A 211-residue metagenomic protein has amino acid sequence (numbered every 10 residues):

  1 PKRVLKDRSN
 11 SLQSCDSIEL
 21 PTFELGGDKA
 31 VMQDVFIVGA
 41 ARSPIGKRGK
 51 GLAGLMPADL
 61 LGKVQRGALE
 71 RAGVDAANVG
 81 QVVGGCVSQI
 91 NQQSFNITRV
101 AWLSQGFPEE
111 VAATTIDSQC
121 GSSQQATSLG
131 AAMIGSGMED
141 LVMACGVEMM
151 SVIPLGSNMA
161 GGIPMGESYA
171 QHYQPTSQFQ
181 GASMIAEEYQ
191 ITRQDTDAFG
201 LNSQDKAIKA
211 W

Functional and structural regions predicted by a protein language model:
R8, I116-V147, A186-W211: Active-site-proximal alpha-helical scaffold in enzymes
F23, A30-A58, G67, E187: Condensing-enzyme catalytic core mediating Claisen C-C bond formation in acyl metabolism
A41-P44, G85-I90, S118-S122, G146-S151: Acidic, glycine-rich active-site loops and adjacent beta-strand->loop/helix elements that engage anionic groups
I45-G46, Q81-V83, G106-I116, G161-S168: Glycine/charged-rich beta-loop-alpha catalytic/anionic-binding loops adjacent to active sites
L55, C86-D140, H172-Q180: Conserved catalytic cysteine-centered active-site region of acyl-thioester-dependent Claisen-condensing enzymes
P57-G73, I97-A101, A126, Q178-I185 (+1 more regions): Short, well-ordered amphipathic alpha-helical segments that serve as non-catalytic structural scaffolds within diverse
A131, G135-Y189: Flexible glycine-/small-residue-enriched beta->alpha junction loops that bind anionic phosphate/pyrophosphate groups
